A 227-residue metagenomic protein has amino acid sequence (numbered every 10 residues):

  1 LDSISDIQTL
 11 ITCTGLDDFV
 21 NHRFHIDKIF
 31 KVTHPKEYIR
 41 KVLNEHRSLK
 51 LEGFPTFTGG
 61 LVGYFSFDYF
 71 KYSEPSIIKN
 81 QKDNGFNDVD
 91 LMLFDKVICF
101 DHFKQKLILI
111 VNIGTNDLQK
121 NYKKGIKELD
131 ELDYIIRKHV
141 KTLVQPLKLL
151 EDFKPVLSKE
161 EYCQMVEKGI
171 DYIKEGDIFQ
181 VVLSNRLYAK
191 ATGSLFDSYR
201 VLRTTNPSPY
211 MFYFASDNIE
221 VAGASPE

Functional and structural regions predicted by a protein language model:
L1-E227: Extended alpha-helical targeting/anchoring segments, especially N-terminal organellar/secretory targeting helices
